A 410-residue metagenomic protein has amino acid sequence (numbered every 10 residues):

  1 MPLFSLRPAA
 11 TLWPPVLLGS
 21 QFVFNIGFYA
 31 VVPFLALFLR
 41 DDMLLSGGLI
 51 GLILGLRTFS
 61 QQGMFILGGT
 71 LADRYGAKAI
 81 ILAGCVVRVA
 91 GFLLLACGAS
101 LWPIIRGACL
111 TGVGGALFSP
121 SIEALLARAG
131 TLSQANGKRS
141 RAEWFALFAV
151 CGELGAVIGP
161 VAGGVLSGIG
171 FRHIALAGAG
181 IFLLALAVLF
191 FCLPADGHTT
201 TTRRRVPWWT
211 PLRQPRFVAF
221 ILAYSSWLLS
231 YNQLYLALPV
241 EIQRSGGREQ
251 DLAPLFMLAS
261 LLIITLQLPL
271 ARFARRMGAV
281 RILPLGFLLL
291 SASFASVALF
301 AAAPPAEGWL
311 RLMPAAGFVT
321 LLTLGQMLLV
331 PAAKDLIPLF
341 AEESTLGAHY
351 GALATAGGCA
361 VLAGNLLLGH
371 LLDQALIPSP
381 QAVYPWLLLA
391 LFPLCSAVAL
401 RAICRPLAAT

Functional and structural regions predicted by a protein language model:
M1-T11, L193-L222: Juxtamembrane intracellular "pre-TM" segments in multi-pass secondary transporters
P8-T58, V218-F256: Helix-loop boundary and gating motifs at the non-cytosolic
T58-I66, A156-V157, S260-L268, L362: Residue-level signature of mid-helix packing/kink "hotspots" within the transmembrane helices of 12-pass Major
Q62-A99: Conserved MFS/SLC helix-loop-helix module at the cytosolic interface between two early adjacent transmembrane helices
M64-G76, T265-A279, L372: Helix-to-loop junctions at the C-terminal end of transmembrane segments in multipass secondary transporters
V86-A99, L289-G308: C-terminal ends and interior cores of transmembrane alpha-helices in multi-pass membrane transporters/permeases
G107-G152: Cytoplasmic helix-loop-helix junction between adjacent transmembrane helices in 12-TM secondary transporters
S167-G180, H370-P393: A membrane-interface helix-boundary motif in multi-pass transporters
